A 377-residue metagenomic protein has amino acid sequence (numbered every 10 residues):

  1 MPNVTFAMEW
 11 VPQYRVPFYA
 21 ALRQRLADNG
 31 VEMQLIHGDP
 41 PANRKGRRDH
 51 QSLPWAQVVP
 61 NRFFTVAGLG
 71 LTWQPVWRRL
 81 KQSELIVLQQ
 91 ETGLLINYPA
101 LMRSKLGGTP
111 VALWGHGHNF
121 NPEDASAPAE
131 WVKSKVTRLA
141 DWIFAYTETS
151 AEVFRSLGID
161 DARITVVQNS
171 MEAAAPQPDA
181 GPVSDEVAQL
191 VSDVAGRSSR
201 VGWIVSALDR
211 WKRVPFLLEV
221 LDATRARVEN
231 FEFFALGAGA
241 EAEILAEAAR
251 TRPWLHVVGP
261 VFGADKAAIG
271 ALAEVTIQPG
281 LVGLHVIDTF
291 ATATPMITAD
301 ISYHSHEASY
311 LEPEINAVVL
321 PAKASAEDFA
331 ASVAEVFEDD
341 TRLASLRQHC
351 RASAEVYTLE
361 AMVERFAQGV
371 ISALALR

Functional and structural regions predicted by a protein language model:
T5, Q189-K212, L218-L221: Conserved donor-binding/catalytic core segment of Leloir-type glycosyltransferases
E84, G270-L284, T294-P295: Acidic donor-binding loop of glycosyltransferase active sites
L95, T109-A127, L139-W142: A short, histidine- and acid-enriched strand-loop-helix "catalytic/donor-clamping" loop that lines the nucleotide-sugar
S134-A188, G196-R197: Donor nucleotide-sugar binding/catalytic pocket of nucleotide-sugar-dependent glycosyltransferases
E243-A264: Nucleotide-activated donor-binding/catalytic signature segment of Leloir-type glycosyltransferases, i.e., the conserved
P295-H304: Short hydrophobic beta-strand element within catalytic cores of glycosyltransferases and related nucleotide-activated
H306-A334, T341: Change "using UDP/GDP/dTDP sugars" to "using nucleotide sugars
E335, R342-V356: A short, well-ordered alpha-helix in the C-terminal region of glycosyltransferases
